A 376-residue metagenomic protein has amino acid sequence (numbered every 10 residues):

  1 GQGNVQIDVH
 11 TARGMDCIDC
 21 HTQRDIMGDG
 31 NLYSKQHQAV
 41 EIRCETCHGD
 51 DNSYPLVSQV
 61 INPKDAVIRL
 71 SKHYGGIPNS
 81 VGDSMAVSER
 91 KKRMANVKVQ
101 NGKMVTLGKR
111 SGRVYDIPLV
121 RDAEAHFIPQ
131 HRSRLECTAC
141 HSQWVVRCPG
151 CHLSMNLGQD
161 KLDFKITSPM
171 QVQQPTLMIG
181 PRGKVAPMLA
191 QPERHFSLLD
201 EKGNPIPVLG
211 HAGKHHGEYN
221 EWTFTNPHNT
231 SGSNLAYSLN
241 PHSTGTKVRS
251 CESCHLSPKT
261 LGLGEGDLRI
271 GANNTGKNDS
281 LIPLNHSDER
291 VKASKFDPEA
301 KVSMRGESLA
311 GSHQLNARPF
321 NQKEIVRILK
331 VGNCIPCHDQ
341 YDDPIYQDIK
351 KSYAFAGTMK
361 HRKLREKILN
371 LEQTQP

Functional and structural regions predicted by a protein language model:
G1-G30, A39-T46, D50-P376: C-type cytochrome heme-c attachment and multiheme electron-transfer modules
